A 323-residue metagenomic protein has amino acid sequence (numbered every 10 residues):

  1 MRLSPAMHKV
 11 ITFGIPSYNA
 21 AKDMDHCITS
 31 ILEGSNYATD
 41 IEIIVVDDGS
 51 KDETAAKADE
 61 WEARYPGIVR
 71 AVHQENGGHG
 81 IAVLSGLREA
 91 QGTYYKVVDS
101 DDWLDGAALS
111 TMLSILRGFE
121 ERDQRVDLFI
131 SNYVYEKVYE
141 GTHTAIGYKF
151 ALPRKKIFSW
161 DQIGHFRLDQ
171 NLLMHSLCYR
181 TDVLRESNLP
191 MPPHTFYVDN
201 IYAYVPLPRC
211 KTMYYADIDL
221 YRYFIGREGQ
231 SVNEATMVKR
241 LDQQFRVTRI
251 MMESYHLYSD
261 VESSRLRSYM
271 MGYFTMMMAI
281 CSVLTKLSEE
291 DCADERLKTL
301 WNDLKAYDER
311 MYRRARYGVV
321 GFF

Functional and structural regions predicted by a protein language model:
M7, L287-F323: Membrane-interface aromatic/basic loop that binds lipid-linked glycans or pyrophosphate carriers, typified by
K9-T12, E42, I201: Cell-envelope/extracellular polymer assembly enzymes that use nucleotide-activated donors
A20-G34: Short, well-formed alpha-helical segments that are part of the catalytic scaffolds of diverse glycosyltransferases
D23-D25, D52-W61, H73, W103 (+1 more regions): Acidic helix N-cap motif at the loop->helix transition within catalytic regions of sugar-transfer enzymes
S30, D47-A56, G78: A conserved acidic beta->alpha catalytic loop
Q74-A90: Glycine-rich, basic loop-to-helix element that forms the pyrophosphate-binding segment of sugar-nucleotide handling
H79, W103-M213, I225, G229-V238: Donor-binding/catalytic cores of nucleotide-activated saccharide and glycerol-phosphate transferases/polymerases
Y95: Short aromatic/hydrophobic "clamp" motif used to bind/position activated sugar donors
